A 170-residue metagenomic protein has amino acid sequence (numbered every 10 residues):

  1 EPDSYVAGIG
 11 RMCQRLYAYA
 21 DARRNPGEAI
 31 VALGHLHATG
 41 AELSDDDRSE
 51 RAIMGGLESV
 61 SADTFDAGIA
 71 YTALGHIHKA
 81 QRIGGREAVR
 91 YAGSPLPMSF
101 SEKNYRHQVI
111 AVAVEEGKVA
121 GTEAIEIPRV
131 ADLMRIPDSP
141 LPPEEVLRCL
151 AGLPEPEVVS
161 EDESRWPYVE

Functional and structural regions predicted by a protein language model:
E1-E170: Extended recognition/assembly regions associated with phosphoester-bond processing machinery
